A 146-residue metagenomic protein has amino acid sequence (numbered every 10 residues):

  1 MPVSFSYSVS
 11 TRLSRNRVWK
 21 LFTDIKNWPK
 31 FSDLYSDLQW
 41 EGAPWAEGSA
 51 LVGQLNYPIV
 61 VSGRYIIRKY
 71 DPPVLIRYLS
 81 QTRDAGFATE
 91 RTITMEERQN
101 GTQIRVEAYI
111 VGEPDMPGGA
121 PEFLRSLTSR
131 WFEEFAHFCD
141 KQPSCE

Functional and structural regions predicted by a protein language model:
M1, A88-T89, R125-S129: Short glycine/proline-enriched turn or capping motifs at secondary-structure junctions
M1-A46, E134: Hydrophobic ligand-binding cavity/cleft-lining segments
S8-R12, Q39, Q54, I66 (+1 more regions): Generic structural detector for well-ordered beta-strands
S14, D24-N27, P72, N100 (+1 more regions): Amphipathic alpha-helical protein-protein interaction surfaces
P29, N56-Q103, Y109-G112, K141-C145: Hydrophobic-ligand binding "helix-grip"
A46-V52: Short coil-to-beta transition motif at edge beta-strands of beta-rich domains
Y109-E146: A conserved amphipathic terminal alpha-helix motif
